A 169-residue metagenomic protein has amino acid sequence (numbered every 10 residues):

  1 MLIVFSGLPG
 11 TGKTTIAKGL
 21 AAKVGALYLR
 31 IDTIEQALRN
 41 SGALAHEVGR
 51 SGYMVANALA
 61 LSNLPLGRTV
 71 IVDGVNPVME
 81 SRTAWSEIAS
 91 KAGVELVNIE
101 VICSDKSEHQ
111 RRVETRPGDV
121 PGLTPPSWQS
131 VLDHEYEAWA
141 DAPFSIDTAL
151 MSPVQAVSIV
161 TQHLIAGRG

Functional and structural regions predicted by a protein language model:
L2: Walker A (P-loop) ATP-phosphate-binding motif of ABC ATPase nucleotide-binding domains
F5: Hydrophobic anchor at the beta1->P-loop junction of P-loop NTPases
L8: P-loop (Walker A) phosphate-binding loop of NTP-binding proteins
T11, T15-L66: Conserved substrate/cofactor phosphate-moiety recognition/catalytic segment in nucleotide-dependent phosphotransferases
S51-L96: Glycine-rich phosphate-binding loop used to anchor ATP phosphates in small-molecule kinases, encompassing both
A92-R112, I146: Conserved phosphate-donor/acceptor-positioning beta-strand/loop module used by diverse small-molecule
T115-I159: Small-molecule kinase domains that catalyze NTP-dependent phosphoryl transfer to phosphate-bearing small molecules
I159-G167: C-terminal alpha-helix
